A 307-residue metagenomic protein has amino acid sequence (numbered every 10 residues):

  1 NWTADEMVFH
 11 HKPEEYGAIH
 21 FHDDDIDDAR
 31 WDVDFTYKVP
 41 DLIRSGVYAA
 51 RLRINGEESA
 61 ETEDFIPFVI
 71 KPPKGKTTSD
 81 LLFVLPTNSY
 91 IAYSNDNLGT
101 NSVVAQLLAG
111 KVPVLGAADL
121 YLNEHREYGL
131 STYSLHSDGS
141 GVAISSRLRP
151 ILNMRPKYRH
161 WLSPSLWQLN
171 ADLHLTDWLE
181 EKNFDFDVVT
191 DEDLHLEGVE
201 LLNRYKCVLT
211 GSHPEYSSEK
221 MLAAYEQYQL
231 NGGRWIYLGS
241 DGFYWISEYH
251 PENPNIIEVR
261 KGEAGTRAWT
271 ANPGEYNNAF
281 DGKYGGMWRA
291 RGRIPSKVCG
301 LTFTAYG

Functional and structural regions predicted by a protein language model:
N1-I26, V47, I54-L201: Aromatic-Pro/Gly-enriched surface loop or interdomain linker that acts as a lid/target-recognition segment
H20-I43: Signal that preferentially marks extracellular ectodomain short beta-strand elements of beta-sandwich modules
A29, L42, T62, L169 (+4 more regions): Conserved structured core elements
L42, E57-S59, K74-K76, Y228-R234: Secondary-structure boundary elements
G75, T87-I91, D193-L196, H213-S217 (+2 more regions): Solvent-exposed loop/turn segments at secondary-structure junctions within structured extracellular/periplasmic domains
L81-V84, Q106, L202-W245: Short alpha-beta junction capping motif
Y93-N95, K220-L222, S247-H250: A short acidic (Asp/Glu
F243-G307: An acidic, glycine-rich "communication" segment
